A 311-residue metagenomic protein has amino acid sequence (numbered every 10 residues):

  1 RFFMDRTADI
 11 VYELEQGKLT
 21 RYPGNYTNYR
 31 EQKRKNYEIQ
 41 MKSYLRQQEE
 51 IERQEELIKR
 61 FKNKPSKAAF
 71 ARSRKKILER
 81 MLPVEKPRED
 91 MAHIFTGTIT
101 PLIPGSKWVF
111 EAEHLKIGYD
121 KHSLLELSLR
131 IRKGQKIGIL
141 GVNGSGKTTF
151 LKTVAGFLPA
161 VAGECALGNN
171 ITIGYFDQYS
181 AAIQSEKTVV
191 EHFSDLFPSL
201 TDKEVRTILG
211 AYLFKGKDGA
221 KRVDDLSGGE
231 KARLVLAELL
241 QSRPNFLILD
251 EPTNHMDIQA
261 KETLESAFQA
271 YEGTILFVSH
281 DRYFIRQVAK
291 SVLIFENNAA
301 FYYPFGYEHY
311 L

Functional and structural regions predicted by a protein language model:
R1-K42, G97-L311: ABC ATP-binding cassette signature C-motif
Y37-E126: Flexible nucleotide-interacting loop at or near the entrance of a catalytic core
